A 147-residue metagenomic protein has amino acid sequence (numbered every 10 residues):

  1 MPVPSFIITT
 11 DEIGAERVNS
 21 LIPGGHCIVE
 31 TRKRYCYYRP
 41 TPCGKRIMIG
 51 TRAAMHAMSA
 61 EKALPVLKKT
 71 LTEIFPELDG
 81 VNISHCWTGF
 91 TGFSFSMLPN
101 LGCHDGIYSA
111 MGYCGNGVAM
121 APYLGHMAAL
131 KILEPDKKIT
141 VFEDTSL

Functional and structural regions predicted by a protein language model:
M1-D105: Active-site substrate-recognition segment that forms the wall of the catalytic cavity or substrate channel
D105-L147: C-terminal lid/capping helical subdomain adjacent to the catalytic/cofactor pocket in oxidative enzymes
